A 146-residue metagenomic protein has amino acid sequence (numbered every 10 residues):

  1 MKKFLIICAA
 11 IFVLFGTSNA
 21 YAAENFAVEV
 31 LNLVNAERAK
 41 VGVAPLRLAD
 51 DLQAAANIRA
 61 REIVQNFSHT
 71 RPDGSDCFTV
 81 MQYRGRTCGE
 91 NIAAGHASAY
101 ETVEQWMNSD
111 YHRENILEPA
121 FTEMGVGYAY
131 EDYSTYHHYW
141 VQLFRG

Functional and structural regions predicted by a protein language model:
M1-F4: Positively charged n-region of N-terminal signal peptides that target proteins for export
C8-G16: Bacterial N-terminal signal peptides
T17-A22: Sec/Tat signal peptide C-region and signal peptidase I cleavage site
A23-N66: A short alpha-helix/helix-coil micro-patch that ends at or immediately precedes a cysteine
F26, V30, L48, L52 (+4 more regions): Hydrophobic side chains within well-formed alpha-helices
K40-A54, F67-T79, R113-A129: Surface-exposed patches in mature extracellular/periplasmic domains of secreted proteins
A54-Y100, I116: Short, surface-exposed glycine/acidic/tryptophan-bearing loops
A94-G146: Disulfide-stabilized extracellular recognition modules
